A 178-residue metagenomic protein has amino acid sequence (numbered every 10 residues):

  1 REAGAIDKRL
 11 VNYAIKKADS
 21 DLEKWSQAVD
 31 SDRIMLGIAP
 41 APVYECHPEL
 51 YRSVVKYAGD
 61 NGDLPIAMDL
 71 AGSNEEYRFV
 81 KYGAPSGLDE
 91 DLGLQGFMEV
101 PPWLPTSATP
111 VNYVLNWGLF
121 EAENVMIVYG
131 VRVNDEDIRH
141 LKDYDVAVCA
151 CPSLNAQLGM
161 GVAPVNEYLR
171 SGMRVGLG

Functional and structural regions predicted by a protein language model:
R1-V125: Metal-coordinating catalytic core of metallo-dependent amide/deamination hydrolases
V43-C46, W117-G178: Active-site-adjacent C-terminal substructures of enzyme catalytic domains
